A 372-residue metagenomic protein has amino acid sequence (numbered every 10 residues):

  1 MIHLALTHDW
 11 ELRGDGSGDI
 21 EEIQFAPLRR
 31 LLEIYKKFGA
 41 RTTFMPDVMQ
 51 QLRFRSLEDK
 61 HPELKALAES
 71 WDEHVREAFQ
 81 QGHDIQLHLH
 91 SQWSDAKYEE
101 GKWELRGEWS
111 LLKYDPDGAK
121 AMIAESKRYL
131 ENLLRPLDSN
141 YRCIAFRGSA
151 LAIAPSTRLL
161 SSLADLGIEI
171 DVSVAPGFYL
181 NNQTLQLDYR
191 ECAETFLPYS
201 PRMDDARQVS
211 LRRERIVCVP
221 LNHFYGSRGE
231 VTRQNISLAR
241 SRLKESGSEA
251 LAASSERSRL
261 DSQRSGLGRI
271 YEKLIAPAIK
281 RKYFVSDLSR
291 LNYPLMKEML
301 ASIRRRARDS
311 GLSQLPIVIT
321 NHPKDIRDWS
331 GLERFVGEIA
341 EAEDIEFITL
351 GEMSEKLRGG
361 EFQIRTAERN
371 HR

Functional and structural regions predicted by a protein language model:
M1-Q81, R142-G148, P176-F178, I319 (+3 more regions): Active-site beta->alpha N-cap acidic-glycine motif
A5-H8, E100-K113: Aromatic- and acidic-residue-enriched carbohydrate-binding clefts of CAZyme catalytic domains
G16-S17, Y98, T157-S161: Distinct, well-ordered alpha-helical segments
L32-A40, K65-H88, E131-L133, A164 (+3 more regions): Acidic (Asp/Glu)-rich catalytic clusters
K36-K37, D115-L151, V209-R213, V217-V219 (+1 more regions): CE4/NodB-like, metal-dependent polysaccharide N-deacetylase domain that modifies extracellular/periplasmic N-acetylated
V48, L89-D95: Short glycine-enriched loops at secondary-structure junctions
R135, G148-S310: Active-site-adjacent pocket scaffolds in enzyme catalytic domains
R212-F224, L274-D287, R308-R372: Active-site and substrate-binding clefts of carbohydrate-active enzymes
